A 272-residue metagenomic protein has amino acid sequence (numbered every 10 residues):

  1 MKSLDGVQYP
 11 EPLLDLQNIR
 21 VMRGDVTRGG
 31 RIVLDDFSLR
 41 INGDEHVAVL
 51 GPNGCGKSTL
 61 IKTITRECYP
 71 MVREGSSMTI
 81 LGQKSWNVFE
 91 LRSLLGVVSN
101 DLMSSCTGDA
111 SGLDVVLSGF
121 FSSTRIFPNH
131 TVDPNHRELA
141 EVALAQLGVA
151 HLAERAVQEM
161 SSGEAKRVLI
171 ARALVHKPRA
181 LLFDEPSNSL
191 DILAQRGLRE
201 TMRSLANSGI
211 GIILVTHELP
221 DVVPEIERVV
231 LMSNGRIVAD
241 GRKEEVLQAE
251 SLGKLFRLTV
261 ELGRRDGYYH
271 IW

Functional and structural regions predicted by a protein language model:
L117, V132-L152: Conserved ABC ATPase "signature" region
T131, A156-M160: Conserved ABC ATPase signature
K177: Conserved catalytic motifs of ABC-family nucleotide-binding domains
L181-E185: Catalytic Walker B motif of ABC-type/P-loop ATPase nucleotide-binding domains
T216-H217: H-loop/switch region of ABC-family ATPase nucleotide-binding domains
G253-W272: ABC ATPase nucleotide-binding domains
